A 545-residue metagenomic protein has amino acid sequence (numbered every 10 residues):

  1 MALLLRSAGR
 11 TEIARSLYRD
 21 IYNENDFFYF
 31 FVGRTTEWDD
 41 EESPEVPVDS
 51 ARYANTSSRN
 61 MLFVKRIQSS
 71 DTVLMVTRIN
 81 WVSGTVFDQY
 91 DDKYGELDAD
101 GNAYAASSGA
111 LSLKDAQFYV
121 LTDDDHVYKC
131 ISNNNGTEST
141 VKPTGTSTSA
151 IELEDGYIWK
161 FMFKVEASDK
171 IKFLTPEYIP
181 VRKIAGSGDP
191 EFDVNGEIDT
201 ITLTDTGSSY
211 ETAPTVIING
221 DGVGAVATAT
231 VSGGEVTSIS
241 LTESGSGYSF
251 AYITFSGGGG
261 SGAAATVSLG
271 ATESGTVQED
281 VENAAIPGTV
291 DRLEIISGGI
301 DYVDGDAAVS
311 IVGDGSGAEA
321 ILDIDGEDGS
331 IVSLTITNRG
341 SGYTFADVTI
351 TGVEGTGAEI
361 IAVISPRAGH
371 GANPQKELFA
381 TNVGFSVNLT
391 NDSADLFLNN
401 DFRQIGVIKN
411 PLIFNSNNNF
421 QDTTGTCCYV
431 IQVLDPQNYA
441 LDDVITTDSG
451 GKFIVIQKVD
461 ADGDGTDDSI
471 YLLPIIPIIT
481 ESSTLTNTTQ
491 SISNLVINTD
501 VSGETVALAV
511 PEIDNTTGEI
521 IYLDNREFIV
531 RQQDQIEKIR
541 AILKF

Functional and structural regions predicted by a protein language model:
M1-V127, I131-F545: Feature for peripheral, non-core segments
